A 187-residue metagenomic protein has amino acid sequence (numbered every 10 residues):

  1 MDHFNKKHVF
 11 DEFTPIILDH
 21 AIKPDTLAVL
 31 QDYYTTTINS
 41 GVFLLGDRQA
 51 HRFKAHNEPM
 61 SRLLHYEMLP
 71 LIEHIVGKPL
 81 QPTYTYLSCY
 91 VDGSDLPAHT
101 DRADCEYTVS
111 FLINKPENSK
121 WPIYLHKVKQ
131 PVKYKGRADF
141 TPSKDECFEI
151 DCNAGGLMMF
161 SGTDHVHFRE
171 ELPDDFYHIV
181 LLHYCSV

Functional and structural regions predicted by a protein language model:
M1-V76: Non-heme Fe(II)/2-oxoglutarate
K23, P116, Q130, D164-V166 (+1 more regions): Short, solvent-exposed loop/turn segments at secondary-structure junctions
I75, S94-A98, F168-E170: Short helix-to-loop capping/linker segments positioned immediately adjacent to catalytic or ligand/cofactor-binding
G77-L87: A short coil-to-beta-strand element that immediately follows conserved catalytic motifs
D92-T163, F176: Catalytic core of non-heme Fe(II) oxygenases with the double-stranded beta-helix
H165-I179: Ligand-binding loop in jelly-roll beta-barrel domains
Y177-V187: Short peripheral tails and domain-boundary helices/loops at the edges of structured domains
